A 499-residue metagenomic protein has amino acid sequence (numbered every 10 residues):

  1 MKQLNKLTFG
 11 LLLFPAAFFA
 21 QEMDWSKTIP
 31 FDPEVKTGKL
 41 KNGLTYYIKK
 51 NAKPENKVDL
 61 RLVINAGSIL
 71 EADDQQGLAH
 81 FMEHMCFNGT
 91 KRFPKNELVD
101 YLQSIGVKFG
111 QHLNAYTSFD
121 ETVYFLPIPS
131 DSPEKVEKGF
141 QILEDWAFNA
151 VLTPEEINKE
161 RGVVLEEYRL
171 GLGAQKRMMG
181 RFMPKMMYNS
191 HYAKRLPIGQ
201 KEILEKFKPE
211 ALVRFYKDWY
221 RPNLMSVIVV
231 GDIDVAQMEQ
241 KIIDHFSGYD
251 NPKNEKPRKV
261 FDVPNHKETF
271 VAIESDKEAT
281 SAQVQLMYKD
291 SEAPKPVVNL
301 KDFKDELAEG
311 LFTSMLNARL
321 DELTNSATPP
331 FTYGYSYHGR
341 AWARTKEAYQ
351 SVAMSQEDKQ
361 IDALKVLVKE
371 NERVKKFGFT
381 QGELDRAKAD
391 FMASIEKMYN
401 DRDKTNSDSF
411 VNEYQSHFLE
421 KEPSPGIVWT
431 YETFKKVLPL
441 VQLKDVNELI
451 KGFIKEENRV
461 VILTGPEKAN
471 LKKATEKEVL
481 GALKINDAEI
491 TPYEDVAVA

Functional and structural regions predicted by a protein language model:
M1-Q21: Bacterial Sec-dependent N-terminal signal peptides
A20-I48, D234-D302, E306-D321, N325-P329 (+4 more regions): Proteolytic maturation boundary segments
E22, N88-T90, Q111, A115 (+12 more regions): Scaffold signal of the M16-like zinc-metallopeptidase fold and its non-catalytic homologs
E34-K36, N42-L44, N56-L62, D120-T122 (+4 more regions): Envelope-exposed proteins and targeting segments
P54-N56, I64-R177, K206, A211-L224 (+6 more regions): Active-site-adjacent, His/Asp/Glu-enriched structural segments that form or flank metal-binding and acid/base networks
F125-I128, R161, L165-Y168, Q200-K201 (+4 more regions): Conserved short loop/turn motifs at secondary-structure junctions
L286, S291-E292, D302-Q381: Structured mid-domain segments that build the active-site/substrate or prosthetic-cofactor binding neighborhood
Q381-A387, T405: Short, glycine/acidic-rich hinge or "gate" loops at secondary-structure transitions that mediate conformational
